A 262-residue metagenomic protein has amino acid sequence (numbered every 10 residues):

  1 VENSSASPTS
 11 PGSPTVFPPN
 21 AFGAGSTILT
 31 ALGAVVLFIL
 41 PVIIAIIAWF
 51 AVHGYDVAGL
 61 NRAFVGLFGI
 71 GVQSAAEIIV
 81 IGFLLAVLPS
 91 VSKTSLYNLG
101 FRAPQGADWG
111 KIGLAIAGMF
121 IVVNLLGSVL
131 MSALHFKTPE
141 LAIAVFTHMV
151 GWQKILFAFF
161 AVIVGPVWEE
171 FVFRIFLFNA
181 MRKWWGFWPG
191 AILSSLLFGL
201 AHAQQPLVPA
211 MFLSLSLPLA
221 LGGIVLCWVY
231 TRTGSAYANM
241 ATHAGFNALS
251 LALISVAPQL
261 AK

Functional and structural regions predicted by a protein language model:
V1-F101, G106-D108, N124, S128 (+2 more regions): N-terminal, membrane-interfacial amphipathic/helix-forming hydrophobic leader that caps and precedes the first
T9, N20-F22, T30, G66 (+8 more regions): Generic detector of intrinsically disordered, low-complexity, polar/charged segments
V16, A58-R62, F83, K93 (+10 more regions): Generic preference for well-ordered secondary structure
G23-A31, V65-Q73, E77, D108-I112 (+5 more regions): Residue-level signature of transmembrane alpha-helical entry/exit and packing/kink sites in multi-pass membrane
A103-I121, W184: Interfacial segments of alpha-helical transmembrane regions
F120-S128, S132-K262: Transmembrane helix-loop-helix hairpins at the membrane interface of multi-pass integral membrane proteins
